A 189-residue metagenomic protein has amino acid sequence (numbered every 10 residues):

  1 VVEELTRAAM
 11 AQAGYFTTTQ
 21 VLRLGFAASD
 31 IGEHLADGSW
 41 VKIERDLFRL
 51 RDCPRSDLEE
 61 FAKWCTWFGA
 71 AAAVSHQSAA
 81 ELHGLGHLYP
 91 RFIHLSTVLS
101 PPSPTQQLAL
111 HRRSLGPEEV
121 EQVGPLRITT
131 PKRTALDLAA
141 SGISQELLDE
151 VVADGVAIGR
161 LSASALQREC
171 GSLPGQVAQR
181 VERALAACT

Functional and structural regions predicted by a protein language model:
V1-T189: Short gly/ser-rich loop at a beta-strand->alpha-helix junction or flexible surface loop bordering the NTP-binding
